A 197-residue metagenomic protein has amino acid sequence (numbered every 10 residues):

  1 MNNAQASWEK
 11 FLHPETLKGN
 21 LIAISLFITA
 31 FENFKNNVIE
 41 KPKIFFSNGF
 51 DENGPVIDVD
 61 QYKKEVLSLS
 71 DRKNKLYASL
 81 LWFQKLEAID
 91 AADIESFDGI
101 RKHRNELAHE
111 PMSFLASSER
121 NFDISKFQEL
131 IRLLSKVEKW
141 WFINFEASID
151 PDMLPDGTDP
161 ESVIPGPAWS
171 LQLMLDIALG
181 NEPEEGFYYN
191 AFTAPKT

Functional and structural regions predicted by a protein language model:
M1-K102, E106-T197: Amphipathic alpha-helical interface elements
